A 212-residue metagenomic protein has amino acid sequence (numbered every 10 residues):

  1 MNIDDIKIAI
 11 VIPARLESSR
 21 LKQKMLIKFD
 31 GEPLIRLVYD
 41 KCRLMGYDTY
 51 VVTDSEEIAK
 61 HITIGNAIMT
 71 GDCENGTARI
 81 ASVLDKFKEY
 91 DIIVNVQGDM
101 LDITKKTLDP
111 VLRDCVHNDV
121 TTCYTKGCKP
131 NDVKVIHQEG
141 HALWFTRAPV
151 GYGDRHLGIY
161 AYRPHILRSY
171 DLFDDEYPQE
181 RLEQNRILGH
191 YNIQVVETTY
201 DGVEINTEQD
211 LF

Functional and structural regions predicted by a protein language model:
I3-T53: N-terminal glycine-rich phosphate-binding loop and ensuing alpha1 helix
D4, K86-D91, C115-H117: Glycine-rich phosphate-binding loop signature in dinucleotide/nucleotide-binding domains
I6, G153-F212: Conserved alpha/beta core of the MobA/IspD/sugar-nucleotide pyrophosphorylase nucleotidyltransferase superfamily
K7, Y47-T49, D91, D119 (+1 more regions): Residues at the starts of beta-strands that form the adenosine-phosphate
D48-D54, T121-C123, I187: Short, hydrophobic beta-strand segments that form beta-sheet elements in well-ordered domains
E56-P110: Short phosphate-binding loop-to-helix
I103-E176: Conserved core of the sugar-phosphate nucleotidyltransferase
